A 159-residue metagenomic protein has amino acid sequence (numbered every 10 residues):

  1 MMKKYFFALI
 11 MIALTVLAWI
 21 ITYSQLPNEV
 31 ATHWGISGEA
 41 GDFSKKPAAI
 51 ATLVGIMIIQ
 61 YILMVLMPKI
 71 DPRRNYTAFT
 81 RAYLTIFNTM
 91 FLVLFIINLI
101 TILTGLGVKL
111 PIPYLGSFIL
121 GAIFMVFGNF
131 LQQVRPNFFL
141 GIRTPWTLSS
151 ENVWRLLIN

Functional and structural regions predicted by a protein language model:
M1-I12: Alpha-helical transmembrane segments and their helix-start/interface "positive-inside/aromatic belt" motifs in integral
A8-L9, D42-M57, P111-F127: Alpha-helical transmembrane segments
M11-A18, T52, I56, Q60 (+3 more regions): Alpha-helical transmembrane segments of multipass membrane proteins
I12, F138-N159: Terminal transmembrane helical module of multi-pass membrane proteins
I21-I50, L140-S149: Active-site and channel-lining beta-strand-loop segments that bind or position nucleotide-derived/phosphorylated
I21-S24, I58-I70, V126-I142: Membrane-water interface of transmembrane alpha-helices
L66-Y114: Ordered, amphipathic secondary-structure segments that act as subunit-interaction surfaces in large macromolecular
I102-M125, N129-T147: Membrane-proximal helix-loop-helix units in multi-pass membrane proteins
